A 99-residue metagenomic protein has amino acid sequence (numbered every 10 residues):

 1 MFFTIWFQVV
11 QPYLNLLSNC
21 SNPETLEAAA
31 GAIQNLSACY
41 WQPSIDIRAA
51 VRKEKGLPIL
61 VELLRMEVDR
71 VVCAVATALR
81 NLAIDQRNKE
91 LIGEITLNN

Functional and structural regions predicted by a protein language model:
M1-Q8, C20-A38, A50-E54, R65-I84 (+1 more regions): Alpha-helical solenoid repeats of the armadillo/HEAT superfamily in eukaryotic scaffolding/adaptor proteins
V9-V10, P43-S44, G56: N-terminal alpha-helical segment
P12-N15, I59-V61, N98-N99: Buried hydrophobic core positions in alpha-solenoid tandem helical repeats
L14, I45-D46: Leucine-rich repeat
W41-I45, I84-D85: Short, solvent-exposed loop/turn at the beta-strand->alpha-helix junction within individual leucine-rich repeat
